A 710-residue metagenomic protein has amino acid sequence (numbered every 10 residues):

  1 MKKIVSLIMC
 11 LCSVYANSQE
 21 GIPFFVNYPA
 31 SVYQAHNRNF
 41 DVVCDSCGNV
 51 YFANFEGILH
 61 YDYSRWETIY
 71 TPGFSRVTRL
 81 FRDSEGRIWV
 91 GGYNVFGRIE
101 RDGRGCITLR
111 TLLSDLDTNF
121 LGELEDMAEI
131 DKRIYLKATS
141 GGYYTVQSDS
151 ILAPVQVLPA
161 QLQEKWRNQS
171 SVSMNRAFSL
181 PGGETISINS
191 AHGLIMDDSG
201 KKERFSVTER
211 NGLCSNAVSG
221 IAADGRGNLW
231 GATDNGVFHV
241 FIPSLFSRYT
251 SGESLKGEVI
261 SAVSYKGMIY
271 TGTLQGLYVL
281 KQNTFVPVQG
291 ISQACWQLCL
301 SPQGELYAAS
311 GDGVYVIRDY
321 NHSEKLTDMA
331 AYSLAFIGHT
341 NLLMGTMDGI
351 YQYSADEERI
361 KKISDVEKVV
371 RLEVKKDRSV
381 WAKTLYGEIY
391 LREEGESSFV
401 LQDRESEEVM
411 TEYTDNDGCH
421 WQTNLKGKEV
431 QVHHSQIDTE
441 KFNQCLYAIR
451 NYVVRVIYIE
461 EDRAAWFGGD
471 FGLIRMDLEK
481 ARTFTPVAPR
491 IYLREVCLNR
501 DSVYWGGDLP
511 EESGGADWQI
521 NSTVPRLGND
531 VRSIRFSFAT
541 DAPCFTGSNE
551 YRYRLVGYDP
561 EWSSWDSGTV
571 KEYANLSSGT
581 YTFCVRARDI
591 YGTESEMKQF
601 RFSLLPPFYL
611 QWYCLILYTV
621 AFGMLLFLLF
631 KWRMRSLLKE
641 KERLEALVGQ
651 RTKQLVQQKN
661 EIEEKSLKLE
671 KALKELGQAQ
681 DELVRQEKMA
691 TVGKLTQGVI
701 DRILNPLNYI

Functional and structural regions predicted by a protein language model:
N17-S46, P72-R76, R98-E125, S150 (+11 more regions): Residue-level "micro-hotspots" composed of small/polar
C44-C47, R82-E85, E129-D131, S179-G182 (+7 more regions): Residue-level detector of Asp-centered blade-edge/turn motifs that repeat once per structural unit in beta-propeller
N49-F52, R87-W89, R133-K137, E184-S187 (+7 more regions): Conserved beta-propeller blade signature
F55-L59, Y93-G97, S140-Y143, A191-L194 (+7 more regions): Loop/turn residues immediately N-terminal
D62-R65, R101-R104, Q147-S150, D198-K201 (+7 more regions): Short loop/turn segments that connect beta-strands within beta-propeller blades
L628-E687: Amphipathic alpha-helical coiled-coil "transmission" helices that mediate dimerization and conformational coupling
R702-N705, Y709: Residue-level recognition of the "H+4" position in the DHp/HisKA helix of two-component sensor histidine kinases
